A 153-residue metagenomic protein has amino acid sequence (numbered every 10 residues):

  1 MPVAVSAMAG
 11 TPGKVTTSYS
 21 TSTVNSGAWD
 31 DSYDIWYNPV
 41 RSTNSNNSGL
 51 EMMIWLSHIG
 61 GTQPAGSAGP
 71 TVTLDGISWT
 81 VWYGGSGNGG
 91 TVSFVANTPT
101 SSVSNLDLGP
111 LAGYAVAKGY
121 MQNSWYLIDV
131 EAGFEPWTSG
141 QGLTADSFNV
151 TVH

Functional and structural regions predicted by a protein language model:
M1-A4, Y83, S93-N97, L127 (+1 more regions): Generic preference for hydrophobic/aromatic residues in regular secondary structure cores
M1-S67: Extracellular-facing segments of soluble proteins and assemblies that are Gly/Ser/Thr-biased and enriched in aromatics
P2-A4, K14-S18, T71-T73, S78-T80 (+1 more regions): Ser/Thr- (and often Asn-) enriched beta-sheet segments in non-cytosolic proteins
A7-P12, A68-T71, S104-G109, S124-W125: Short linear motifs at secondary-structure transitions and domain/linker junctions
N25, S32, E51, D75-S78 (+2 more regions): Acidic, low-complexity intrinsically disordered regions
W29, W36, W55, W79-W82 (+2 more regions): A residue-identity detector for tryptophan
R41-D107: Short helix-loop boundary/capping segments
T98-H153: Long, compositionally biased interface segments
